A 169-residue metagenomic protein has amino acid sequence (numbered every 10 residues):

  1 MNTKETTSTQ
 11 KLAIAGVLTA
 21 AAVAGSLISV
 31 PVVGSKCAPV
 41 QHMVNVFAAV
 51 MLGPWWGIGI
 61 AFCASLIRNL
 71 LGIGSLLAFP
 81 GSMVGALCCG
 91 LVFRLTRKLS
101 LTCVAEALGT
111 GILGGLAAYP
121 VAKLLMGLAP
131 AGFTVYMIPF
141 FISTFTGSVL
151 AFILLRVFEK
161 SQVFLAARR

Functional and structural regions predicted by a protein language model:
M1-R169: Loop-helix junctions at membrane interfaces
